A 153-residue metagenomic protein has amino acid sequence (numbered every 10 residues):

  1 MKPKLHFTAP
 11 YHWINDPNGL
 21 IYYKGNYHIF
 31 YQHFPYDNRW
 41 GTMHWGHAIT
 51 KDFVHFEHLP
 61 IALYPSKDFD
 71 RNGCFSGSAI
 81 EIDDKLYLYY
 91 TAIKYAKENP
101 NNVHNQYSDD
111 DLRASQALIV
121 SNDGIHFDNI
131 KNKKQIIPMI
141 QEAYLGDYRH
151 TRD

Functional and structural regions predicted by a protein language model:
M1-D153: Beta-rich carbohydrate-recognition and catalytic domains
